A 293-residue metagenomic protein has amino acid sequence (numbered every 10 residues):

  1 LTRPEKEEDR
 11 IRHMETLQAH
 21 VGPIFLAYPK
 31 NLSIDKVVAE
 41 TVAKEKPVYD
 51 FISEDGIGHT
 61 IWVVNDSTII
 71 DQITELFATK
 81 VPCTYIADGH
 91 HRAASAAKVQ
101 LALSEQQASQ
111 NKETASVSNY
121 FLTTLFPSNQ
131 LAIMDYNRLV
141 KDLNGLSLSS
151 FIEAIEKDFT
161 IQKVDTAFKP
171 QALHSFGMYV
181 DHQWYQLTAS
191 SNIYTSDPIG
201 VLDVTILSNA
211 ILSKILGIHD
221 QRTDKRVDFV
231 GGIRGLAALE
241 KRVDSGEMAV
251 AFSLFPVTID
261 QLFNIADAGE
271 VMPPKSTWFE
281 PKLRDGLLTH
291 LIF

Functional and structural regions predicted by a protein language model:
L1-F293: Surface-exposed, charge/polar-rich loops and edge strands
